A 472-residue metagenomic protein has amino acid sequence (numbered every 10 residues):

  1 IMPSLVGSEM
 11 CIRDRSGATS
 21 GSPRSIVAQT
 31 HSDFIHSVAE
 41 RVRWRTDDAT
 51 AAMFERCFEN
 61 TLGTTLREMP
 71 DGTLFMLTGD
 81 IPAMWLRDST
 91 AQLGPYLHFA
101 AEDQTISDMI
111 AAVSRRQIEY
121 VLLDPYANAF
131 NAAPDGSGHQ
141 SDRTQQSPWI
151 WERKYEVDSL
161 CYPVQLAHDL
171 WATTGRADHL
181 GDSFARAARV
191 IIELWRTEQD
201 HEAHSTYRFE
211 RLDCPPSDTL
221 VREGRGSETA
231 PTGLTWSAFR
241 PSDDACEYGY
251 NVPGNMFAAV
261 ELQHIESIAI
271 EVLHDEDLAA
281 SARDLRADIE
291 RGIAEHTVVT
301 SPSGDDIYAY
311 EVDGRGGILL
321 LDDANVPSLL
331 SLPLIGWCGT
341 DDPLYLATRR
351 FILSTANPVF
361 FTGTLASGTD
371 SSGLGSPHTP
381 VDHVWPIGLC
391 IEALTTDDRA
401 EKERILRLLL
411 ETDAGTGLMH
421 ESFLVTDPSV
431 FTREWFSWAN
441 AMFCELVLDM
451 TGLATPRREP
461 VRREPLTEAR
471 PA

Functional and structural regions predicted by a protein language model:
I1-D14: Single conserved hydrophobic/aromatic residue that forms the stacking wall/gate of nucleotide- or nucleobase-binding
R13-R87, A112: Low-complexity, Ser/Thr/Pro/Gly-enriched N-terminal "stalk/linker" regions
H31-T46, A91-Q104, Y162-A177, M256-D275 (+3 more regions): Well-ordered alpha-helical scaffold segments within catalytic/enzyme domains
M53, Q104-Y120, R176-R196, I265-H296 (+3 more regions): Extended, well-ordered alpha-helical scaffold segments
N60-G72, D135-R143, E228-R240, A414-E421: Active-site-adjacent bridging/hinge elements
P82-I110, S114-S217, S437-T451: Aromatic-rich carbohydrate-recognition surfaces in CAZymes
L86, L122-Y126, F130-A133, H139-T144 (+3 more regions): Extended ligand-binding clefts on enzyme/binding-domain cores
S141-P148, R153-E156, L319-G339, P380-A472: C-terminal capping/lid segments that line or modulate ligand- or cofactor-binding pockets
